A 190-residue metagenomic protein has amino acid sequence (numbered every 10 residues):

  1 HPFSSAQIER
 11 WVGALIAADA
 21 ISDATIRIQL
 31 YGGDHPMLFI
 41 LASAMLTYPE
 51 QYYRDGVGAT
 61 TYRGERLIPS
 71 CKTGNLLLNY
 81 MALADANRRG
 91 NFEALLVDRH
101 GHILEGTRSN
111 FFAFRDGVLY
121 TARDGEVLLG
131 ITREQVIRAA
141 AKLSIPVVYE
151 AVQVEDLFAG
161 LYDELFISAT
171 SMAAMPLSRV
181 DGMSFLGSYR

Functional and structural regions predicted by a protein language model:
H1-A18, Y31-R190: Helix-start/capping segments and mature chain N-termini
I21-Q29: Ordered, amphipathic secondary-structure segments that act as subunit-interaction surfaces in large macromolecular
